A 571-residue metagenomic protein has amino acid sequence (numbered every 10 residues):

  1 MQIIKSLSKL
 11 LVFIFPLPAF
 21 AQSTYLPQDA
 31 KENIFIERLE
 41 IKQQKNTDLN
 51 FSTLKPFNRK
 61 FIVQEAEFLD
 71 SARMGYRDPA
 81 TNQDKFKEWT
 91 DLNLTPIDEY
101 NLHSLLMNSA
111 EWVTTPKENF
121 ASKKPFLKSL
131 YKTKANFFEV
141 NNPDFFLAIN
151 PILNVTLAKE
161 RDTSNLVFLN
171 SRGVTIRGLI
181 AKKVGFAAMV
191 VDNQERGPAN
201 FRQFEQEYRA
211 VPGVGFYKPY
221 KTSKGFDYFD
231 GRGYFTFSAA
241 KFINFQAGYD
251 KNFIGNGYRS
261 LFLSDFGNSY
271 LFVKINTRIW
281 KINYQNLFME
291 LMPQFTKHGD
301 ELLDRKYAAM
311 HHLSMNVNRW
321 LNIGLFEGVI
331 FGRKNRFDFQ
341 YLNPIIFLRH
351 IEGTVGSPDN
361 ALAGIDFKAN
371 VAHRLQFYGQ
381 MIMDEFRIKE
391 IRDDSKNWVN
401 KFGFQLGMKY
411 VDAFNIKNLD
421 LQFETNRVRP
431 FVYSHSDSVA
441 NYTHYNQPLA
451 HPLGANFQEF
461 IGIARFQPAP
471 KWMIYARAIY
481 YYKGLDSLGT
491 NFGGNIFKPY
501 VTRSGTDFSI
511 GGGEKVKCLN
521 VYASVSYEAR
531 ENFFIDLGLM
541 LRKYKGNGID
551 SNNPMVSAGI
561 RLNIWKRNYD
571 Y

Functional and structural regions predicted by a protein language model:
M1-T24: Bacterial Sec-dependent N-terminal signal peptides
K9-P16, L39, E118-L127, G255 (+1 more regions): Short, charged, low-hydrophobicity "junction" segments
Q22-T24, N50-F51, K123-F126, A523 (+1 more regions): Ser/Thr/Asn(+Pro)-rich, low-complexity disordered segments
S23-E40: Short N-terminal segments immediately surrounding and downstream of signal-peptide cleavage
P27, K45-T53, N58-K60, E65-A66 (+8 more regions): Outer-membrane beta-barrel channel domains
I36-L39, I243-D250, Y378, I382 (+1 more regions): Active-site-adjacent bridging/hinge elements
Y228, N316, L321-V329, K334-Y571: Exposed, low-structure sequence patches enriched in small/polar residues
